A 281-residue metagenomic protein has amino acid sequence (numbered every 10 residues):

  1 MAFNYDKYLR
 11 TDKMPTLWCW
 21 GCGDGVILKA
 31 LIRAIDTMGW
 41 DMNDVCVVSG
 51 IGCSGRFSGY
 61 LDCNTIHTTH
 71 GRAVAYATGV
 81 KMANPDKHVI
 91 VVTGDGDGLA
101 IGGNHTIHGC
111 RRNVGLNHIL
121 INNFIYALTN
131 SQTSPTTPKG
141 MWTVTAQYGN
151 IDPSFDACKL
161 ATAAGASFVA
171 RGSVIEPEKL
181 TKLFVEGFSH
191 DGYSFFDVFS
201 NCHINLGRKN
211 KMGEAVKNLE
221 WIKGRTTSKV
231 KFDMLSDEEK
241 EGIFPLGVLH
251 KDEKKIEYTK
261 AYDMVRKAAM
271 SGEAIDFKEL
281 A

Functional and structural regions predicted by a protein language model:
M1-F3, K13-M14, C202-A281: Flexible, low-complexity linker and terminal segments
F3-T69: Active-site diphosphate/adenylate-binding microenvironment
M14, D41-V45, A83-V89, R111-N117 (+4 more regions): Short coil/turn connectors at secondary-structure junctions
V48-A127: Thiamine diphosphate
I51-C53, N123-I125, E176, F199-N205 (+1 more regions): Glycine-rich beta-alpha junction loops
S134-E186: Conserved thiamine diphosphate
A163-S173, F188-H203, G207-K209: Active-site rim beta-loop-alpha module in soluble metabolic enzymes
